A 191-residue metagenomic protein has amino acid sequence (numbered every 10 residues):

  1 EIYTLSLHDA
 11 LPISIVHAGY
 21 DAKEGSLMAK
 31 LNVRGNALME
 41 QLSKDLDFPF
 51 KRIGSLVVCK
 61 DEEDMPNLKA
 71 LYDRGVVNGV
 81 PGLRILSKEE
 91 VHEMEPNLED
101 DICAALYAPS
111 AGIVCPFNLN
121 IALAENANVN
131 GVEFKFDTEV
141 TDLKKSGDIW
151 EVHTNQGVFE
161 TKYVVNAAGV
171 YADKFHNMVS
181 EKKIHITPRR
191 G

Functional and structural regions predicted by a protein language model:
E1-D9: Single conserved hydrophobic/aromatic residue that forms the stacking wall/gate of nucleotide- or nucleobase-binding
A10-I15, L98: Short, flexible, mixed-charge acidic loops at enzyme active sites
I13-Y20, L56-V58, V170, V179-G191: Central beta-strand plus flanking loop segment that forms part of the substrate or channel wall within the catalytic
I15-M94, C103: Dinucleotide-binding Rossmann-like beta1-alpha1 core, especially the glycine-rich loop that anchors the ADP
N32-M39, A127, G169-A172, G191: Short amphipathic alpha-helical/adjacent loop interface patches that line ligand and macromolecule-binding sites
E63-P66, M94-I102, K144-E151, F159: A short, glycine/Asx- and small/polar-enriched loop/turn that sits immediately N-terminal to a beta-strand
N67, K174-F175: Phosphate- and divalent-cation-binding pockets in alpha/beta enzyme and binding domains that engage nucleotide-derived
L106-Y163, A167-K174: Helical element adjacent to the flavin cofactor pocket in flavoenzyme catalytic cores
